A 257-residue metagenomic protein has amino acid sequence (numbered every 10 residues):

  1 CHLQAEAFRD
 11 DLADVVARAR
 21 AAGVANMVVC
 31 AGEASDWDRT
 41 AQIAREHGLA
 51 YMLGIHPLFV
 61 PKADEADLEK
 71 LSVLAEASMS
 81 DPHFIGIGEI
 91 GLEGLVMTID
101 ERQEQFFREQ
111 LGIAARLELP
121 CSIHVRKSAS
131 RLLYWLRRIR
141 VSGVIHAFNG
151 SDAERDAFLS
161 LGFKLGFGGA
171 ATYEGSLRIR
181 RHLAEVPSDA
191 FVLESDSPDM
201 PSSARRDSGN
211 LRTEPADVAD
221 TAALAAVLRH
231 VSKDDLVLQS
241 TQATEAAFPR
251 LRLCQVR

Functional and structural regions predicted by a protein language model:
C1-R257: Mid-domain alpha/beta scaffold segments of enzyme catalytic cores
